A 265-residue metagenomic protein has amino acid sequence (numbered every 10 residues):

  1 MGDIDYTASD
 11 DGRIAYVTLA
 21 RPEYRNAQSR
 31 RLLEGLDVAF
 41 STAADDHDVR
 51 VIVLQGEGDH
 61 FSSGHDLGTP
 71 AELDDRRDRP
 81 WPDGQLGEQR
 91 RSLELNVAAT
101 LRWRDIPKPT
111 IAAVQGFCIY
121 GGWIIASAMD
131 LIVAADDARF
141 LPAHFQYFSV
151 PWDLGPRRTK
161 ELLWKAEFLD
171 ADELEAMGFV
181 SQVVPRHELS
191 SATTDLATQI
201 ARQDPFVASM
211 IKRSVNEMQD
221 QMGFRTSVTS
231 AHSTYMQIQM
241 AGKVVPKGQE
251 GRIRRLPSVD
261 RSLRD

Functional and structural regions predicted by a protein language model:
M1-E57: Conserved CoA-thioester-binding segment of acyl-CoA-metabolizing enzymes
M1-G12, F61, D170, S191 (+2 more regions): C-terminal alpha-helix plus adjacent terminal tail
V17, R21, G35-L36, L54 (+5 more regions): Terminal peptide-recognition signature
Y24, G56-A98, C118, R252: Glycine- (often His-adjacent) and acidic-residue-rich active-site loop that binds/positions the CoA thioester
R31-G35, L95, R102, A192 (+2 more regions): Charged catalytic carboxylate motif
N96, Y147, P156-T159, A208-I211 (+1 more regions): A general structural signal for well-ordered alpha-helical segments in protein cores
L101-P205: Crotonase-fold acyl-CoA enzyme core
